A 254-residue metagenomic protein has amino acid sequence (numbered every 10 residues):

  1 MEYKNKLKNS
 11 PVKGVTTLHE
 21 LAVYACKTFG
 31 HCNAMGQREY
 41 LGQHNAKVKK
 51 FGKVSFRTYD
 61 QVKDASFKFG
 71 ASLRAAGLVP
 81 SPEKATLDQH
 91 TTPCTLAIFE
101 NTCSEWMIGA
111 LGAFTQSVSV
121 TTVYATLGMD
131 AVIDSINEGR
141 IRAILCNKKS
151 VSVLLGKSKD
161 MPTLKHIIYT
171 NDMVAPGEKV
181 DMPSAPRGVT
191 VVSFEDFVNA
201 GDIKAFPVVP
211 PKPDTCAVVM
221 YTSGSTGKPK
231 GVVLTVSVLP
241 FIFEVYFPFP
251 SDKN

Functional and structural regions predicted by a protein language model:
V12-H44, D64, R74, A217: A short N-terminal helical cap/helix-turn-helix that marks the beginning of AMP-binding/adenylate-forming
A22-A25, M35, V62, S66 (+8 more regions): Adenylate-forming
N33, H90, G188-V192, N199-Y221 (+2 more regions): Conserved pre-ATP/AMP-binding loop-to-beta segment of ANL
Q43-H44, V48-Q61, G70-L127: Conserved AMP-binding/adenylate-forming
T58-Y59, A217-F243: Conserved AMP-binding A3 loop
F67-A71, F197, V232-K253: Conserved structural elements of the adenylate-forming
C94-I98, F249-N254: Conserved AMP-binding loop of ANL adenylate-forming enzymes
T115-D196: Structural core segment of the AMP-binding/adenylate-forming
